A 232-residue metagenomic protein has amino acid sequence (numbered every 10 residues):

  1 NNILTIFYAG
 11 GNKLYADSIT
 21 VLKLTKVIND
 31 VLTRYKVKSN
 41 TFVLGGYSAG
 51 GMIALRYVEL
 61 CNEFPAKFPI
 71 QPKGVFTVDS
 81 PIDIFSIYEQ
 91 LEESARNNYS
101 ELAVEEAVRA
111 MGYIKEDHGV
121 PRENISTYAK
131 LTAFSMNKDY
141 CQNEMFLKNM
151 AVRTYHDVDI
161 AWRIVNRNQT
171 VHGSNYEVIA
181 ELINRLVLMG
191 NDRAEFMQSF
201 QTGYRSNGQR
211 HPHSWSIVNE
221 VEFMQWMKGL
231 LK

Functional and structural regions predicted by a protein language model:
N1-Y15: Conserved alpha/beta-hydrolase
G11-Y15, S48-M52, S80-F85, S135 (+2 more regions): Solvent-exposed loop/turn segments at secondary-structure junctions within structured extracellular/periplasmic domains
Y15-K36, R56: Alpha/beta-hydrolase active-site loop
D17-T20, R56, S86-Q90, V165-R167 (+1 more regions): Short, solvent-exposed loop/turn and secondary-structure capping segments
T33-R34, S39-N98: Primarily recognizes the serine-hydrolase "nucleophile elbow" in alpha/beta-hydrolase and SGNH/GDSL folds
Q71, M145-R153: Short, proline-enriched alpha-helix->beta-strand connector loops that line the catalytic pocket of alpha/beta-hydrolase
Y88-M145: Mobile cap/lid helix-loop segments that gate and shape the active-site cleft of serine hydrolases
V152-W162, S174-K232: C-terminal catalytic histidine-bearing segment of alpha/beta-hydrolase fold enzymes
